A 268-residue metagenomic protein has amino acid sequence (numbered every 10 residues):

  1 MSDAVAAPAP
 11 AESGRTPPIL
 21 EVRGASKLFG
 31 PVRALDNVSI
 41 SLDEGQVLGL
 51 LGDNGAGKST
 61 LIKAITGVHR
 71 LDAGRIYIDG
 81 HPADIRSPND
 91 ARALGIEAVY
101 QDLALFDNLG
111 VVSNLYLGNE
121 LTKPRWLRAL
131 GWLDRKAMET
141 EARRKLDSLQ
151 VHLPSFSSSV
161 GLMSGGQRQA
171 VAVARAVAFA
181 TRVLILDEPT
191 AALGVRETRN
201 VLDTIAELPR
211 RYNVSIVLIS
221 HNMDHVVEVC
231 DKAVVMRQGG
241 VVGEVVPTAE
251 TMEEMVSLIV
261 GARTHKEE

Functional and structural regions predicted by a protein language model:
S2-E268: Glycine-rich phosphate-binding loops of nucleotide-dependent enzymes
